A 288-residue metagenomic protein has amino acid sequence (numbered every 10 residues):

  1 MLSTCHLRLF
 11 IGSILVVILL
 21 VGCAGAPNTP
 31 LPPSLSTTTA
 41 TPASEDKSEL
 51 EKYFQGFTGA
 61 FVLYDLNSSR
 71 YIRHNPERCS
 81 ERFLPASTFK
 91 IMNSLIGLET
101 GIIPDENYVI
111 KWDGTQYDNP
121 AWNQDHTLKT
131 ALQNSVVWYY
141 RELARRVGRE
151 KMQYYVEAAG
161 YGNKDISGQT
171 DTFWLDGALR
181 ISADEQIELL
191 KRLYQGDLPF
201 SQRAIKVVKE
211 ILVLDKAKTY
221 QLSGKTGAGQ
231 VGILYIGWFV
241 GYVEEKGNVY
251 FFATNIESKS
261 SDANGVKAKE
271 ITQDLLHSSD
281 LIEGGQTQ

Functional and structural regions predicted by a protein language model:
M1-I11: Bacterial N-terminal signal peptides that target proteins for export
L19-G22: C-terminal motif of bacterial Sec signal peptides marking the signal peptidase cleavage site
A24-E51, R145-G148, Y194-T219, T226-Q288: Structured C-terminal helix/loop/strand segments within mature extracytoplasmic catalytic/sensor domains
S44-P76, G241-V243: A short, well-structured edge-of-sheet supersecondary motif
R82-E106, A131, F252: Active-site SXXK
L98-G114, F200-I205: Short, well-structured active-site flanking segments
V109-T130, Y155-K164: Active-site helix/loop module of the DD-peptidase/beta-lactamase fold, centered on the serine-lysine SxxK catalytic
L128, Y140-L190: Mid-domain, small-residue-enriched loop/turn segments at the edges of structured enzyme/sensor domains
